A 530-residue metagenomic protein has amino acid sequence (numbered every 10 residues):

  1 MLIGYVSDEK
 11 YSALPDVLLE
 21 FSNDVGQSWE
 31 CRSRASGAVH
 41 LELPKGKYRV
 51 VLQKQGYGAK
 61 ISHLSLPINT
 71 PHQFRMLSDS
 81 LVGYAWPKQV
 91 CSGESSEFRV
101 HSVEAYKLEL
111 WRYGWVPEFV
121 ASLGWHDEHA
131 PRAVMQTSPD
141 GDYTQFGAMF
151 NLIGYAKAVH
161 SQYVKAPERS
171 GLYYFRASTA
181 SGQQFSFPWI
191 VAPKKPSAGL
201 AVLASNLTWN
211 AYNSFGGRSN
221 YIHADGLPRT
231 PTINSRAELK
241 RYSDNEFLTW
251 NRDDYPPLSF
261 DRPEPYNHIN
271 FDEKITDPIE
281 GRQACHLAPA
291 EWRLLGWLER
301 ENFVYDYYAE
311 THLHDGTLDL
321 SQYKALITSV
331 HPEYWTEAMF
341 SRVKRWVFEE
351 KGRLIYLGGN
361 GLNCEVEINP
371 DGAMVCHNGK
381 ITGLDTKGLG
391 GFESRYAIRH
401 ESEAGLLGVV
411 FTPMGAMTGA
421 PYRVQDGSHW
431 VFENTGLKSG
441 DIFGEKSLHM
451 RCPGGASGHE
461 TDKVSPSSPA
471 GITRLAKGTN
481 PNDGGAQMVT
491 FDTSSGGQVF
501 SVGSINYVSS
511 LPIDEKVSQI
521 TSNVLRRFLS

Functional and structural regions predicted by a protein language model:
I3-P15: Structural motif
N23-E42: Short, acidic Ser/Thr/Gly-rich low-complexity loop/linker segments typical of extracellular and cell-surface proteins
G26, R49-H63: A short, solvent-exposed loop/turn motif at the edges and junctions of modular extracellular/periplasmic domains
S65-G83: Extracellular beta-sheet/turn segments enriched in Thr/Pro/Gly and aliphatic residues
Y84-E97, S102, V134-A180, F187: Ligand-binding face of N-terminal immunoglobulin V-set domains in extracellular IgSF glycoproteins
H101, A105-Q136, Q183-L320: Aromatic-Pro/Gly-enriched surface loop or interdomain linker that acts as a lid/target-recognition segment
Q136-G154, V159-Y163, P167-R169, E280-N369 (+1 more regions): Helical hinge/lid and interdomain linker segments adjacent to catalytic or ligand-binding clefts that mediate domain
Y221, L362-N482: An acidic, glycine-rich "communication" segment
